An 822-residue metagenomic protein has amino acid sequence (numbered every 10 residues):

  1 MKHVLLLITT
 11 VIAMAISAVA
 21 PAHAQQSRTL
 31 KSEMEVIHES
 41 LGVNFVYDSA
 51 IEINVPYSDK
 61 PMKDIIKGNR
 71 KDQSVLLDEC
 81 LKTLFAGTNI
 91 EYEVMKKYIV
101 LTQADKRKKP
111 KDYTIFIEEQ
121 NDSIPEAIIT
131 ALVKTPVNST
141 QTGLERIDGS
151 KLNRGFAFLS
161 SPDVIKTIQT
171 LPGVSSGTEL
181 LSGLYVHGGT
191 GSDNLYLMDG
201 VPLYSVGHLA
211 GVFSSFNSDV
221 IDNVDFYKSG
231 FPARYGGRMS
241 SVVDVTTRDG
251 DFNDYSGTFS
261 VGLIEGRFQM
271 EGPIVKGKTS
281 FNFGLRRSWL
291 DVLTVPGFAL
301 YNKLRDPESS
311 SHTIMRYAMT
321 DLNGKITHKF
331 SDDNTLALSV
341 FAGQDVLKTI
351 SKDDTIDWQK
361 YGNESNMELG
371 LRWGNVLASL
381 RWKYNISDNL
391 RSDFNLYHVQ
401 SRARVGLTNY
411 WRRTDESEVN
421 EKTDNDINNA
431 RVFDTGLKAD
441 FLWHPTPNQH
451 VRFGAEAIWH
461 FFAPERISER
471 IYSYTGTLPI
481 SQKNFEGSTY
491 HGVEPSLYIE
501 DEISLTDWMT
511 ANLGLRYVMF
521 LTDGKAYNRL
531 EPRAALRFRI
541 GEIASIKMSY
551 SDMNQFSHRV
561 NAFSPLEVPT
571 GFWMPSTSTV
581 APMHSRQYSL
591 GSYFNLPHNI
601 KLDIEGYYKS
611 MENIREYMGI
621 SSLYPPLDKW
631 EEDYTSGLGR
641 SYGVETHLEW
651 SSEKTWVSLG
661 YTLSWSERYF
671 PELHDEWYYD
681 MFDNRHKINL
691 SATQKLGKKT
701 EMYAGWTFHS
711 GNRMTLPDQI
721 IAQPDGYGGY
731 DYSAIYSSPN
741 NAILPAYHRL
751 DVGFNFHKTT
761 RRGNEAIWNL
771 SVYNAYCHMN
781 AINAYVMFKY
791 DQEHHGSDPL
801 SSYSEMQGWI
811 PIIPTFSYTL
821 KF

Functional and structural regions predicted by a protein language model:
M34, H38-L41, Y98-R154, G191: Short, acidic, small-residue-rich periplasmic hinge/interaction motif at the N-terminus of Gram-negative outer-membrane
S139-S192, G200-D219, N223-F231, R248: Periplasmic N-terminal accessory/gating domains of Gram-negative outer-membrane beta-barrel systems
I264-R287, L304-I350, G370-R391, V451: Transmembrane beta-barrel wall of Gram-negative outer-membrane proteins
V292, K699, F708-G729, Y747-R749 (+1 more regions): C-terminal beta-signal and adjacent terminal beta-strands/loops of Gram-negative outer-membrane beta-barrel proteins
T327-D345, L369-G524, R539-G541, I600-D603 (+2 more regions): Face-selective signature of the C-terminal outer-membrane beta-barrel domain
R402, E542-Y588, Y608-E631, G705-Y727 (+1 more regions): Surface-exposed extracellular loop regions of Gram-negative outer-membrane beta-barrel proteins, predominantly
D434-K438, E486-Y490, T577, A581 (+3 more regions): Outer membrane beta-barrel strand-and-loop segments of large Gram-negative receptors, especially TonB-dependent
Y608-S610, E632-D718: Gram-negative outer-membrane beta-barrel transporters
